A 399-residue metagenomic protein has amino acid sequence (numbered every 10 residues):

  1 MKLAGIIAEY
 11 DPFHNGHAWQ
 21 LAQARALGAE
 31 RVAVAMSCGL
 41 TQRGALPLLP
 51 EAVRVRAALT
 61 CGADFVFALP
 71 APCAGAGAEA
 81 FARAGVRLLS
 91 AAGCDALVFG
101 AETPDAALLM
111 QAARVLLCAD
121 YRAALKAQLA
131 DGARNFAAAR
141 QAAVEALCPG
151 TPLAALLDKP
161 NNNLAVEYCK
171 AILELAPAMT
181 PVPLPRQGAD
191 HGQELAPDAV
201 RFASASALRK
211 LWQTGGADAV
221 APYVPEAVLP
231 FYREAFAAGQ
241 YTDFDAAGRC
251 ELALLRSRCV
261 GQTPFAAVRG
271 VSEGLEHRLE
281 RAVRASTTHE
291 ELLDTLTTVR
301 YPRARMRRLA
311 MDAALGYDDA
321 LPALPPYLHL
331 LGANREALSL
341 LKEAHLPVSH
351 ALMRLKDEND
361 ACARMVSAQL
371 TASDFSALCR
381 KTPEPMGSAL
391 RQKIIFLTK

Functional and structural regions predicted by a protein language model:
M1-R54: N-terminal catalytic cores of NTP/NDP-binding nucleotidyl/phosphoryl-transfer enzymes
K2-L3, A35-S37, V66-A68, P149-L153: A generic short-segment signal for beta-strand/edge and adjacent turn/coil regions
I7-A8, T41-Q42, A58, P72-C73 (+1 more regions): Short, contiguous strand/loop micro-motifs
R25, L59, V86-S90: Non-catalytic positions within long, well-ordered alpha-helices that form the structural scaffold/packing of enzyme
G28, G62, L173-A176: A broad structural signal for alpha-helix termini and local helix breaks/kinks
E30, D64, D95: Receiver (REC) domain switch/active-site residues of two-component response regulators
V55-P70: A glycine-rich helix N-cap at a beta->alpha junction
A68-K399: Active-site cores that bind ATP or allylic diphosphates and position pyrophosphate for catalysis
